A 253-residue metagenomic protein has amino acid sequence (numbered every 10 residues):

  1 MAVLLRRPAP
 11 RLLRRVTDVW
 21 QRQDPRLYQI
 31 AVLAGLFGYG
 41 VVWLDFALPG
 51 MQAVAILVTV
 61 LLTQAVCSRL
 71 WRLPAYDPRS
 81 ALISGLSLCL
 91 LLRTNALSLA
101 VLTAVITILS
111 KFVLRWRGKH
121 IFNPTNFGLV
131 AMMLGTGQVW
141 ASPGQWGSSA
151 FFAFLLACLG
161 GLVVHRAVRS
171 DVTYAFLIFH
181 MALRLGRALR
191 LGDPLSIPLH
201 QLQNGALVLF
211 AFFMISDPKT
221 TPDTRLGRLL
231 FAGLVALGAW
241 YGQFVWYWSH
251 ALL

Functional and structural regions predicted by a protein language model:
M1-S68: N-terminal signal-anchor module of multipass membrane proteins
L4-A31, L183-L253: C-terminal transmembrane helix-loop-helix hairpin of multi-pass membrane proteins
R11-D18, L61-P74, I106-H120, C158-R169 (+1 more regions): C-terminal ends of transmembrane helices
P25-G35, A53-L57, P74-S84, L99-A104 (+5 more regions): Short hydrophobic alpha-helical membrane-embedded segments
L33-Y39, V60-Q64, A81-C89, T103-K111 (+4 more regions): Hydrophobic, membrane-inserted alpha-helices
L44-T59, C89-T103, V139-F154, L195-L207: Structural signature of hydrophobic alpha-helical transmembrane segments
L73-G147: Membrane-interface helix-loop-helix junctions at boundaries between adjacent transmembrane segments
K119-G192, P198-Q201: Long hydrophobic alpha-helical segments that form multi-pass transmembrane helix bundles in integral membrane proteins
